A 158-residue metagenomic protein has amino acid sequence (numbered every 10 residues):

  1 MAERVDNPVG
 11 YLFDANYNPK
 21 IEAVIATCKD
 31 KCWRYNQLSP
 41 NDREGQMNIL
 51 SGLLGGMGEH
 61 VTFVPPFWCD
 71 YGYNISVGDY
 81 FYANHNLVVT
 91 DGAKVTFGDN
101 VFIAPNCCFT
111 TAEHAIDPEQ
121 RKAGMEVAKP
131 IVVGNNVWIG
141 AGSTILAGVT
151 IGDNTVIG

Functional and structural regions predicted by a protein language model:
M1-H60: Terminal amphipathic alpha-helical/low-complexity segments used for targeting or macromolecular assembly
P40, F67-V77, Y82-I151: Flexible, glycine/small-residue-enriched loop-and-beta-strand segment within the central core of proteins
V156: Short-chain dehydrogenase/reductase
